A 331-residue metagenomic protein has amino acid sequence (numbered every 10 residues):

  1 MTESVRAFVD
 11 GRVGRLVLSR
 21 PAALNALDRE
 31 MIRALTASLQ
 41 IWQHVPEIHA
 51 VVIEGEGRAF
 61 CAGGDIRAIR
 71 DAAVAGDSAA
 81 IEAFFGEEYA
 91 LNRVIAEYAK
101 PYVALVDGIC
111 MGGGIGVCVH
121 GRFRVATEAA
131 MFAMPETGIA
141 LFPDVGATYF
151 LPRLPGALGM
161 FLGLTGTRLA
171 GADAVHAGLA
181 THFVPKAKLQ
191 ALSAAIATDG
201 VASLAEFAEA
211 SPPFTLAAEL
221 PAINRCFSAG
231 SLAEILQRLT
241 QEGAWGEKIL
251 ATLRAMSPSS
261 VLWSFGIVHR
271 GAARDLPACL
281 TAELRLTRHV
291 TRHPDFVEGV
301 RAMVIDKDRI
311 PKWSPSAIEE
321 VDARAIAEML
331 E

Functional and structural regions predicted by a protein language model:
M1-E54, R93: Conserved CoA-thioester-binding segment of acyl-CoA-metabolizing enzymes
L16, I53, D65, V117-C118 (+3 more regions): Hydrophobic/aromatic residues within transmembrane alpha-helices of multi-pass small-molecule transporters
G55-A90, A140, A317: Glycine- (often His-adjacent) and acidic-residue-rich active-site loop that binds/positions the CoA thioester
I95-I139, F161-L162, G166-G171: Glycine-rich beta-to-alpha active-site loop
G121-D144, G178-L192: Gly/Pro- and small hydrophobic-enriched strand-loop and loop-to-helix capping segments that sit at the rims
P152-T198: Loop-centered beta-sheet repeat module
L179-M256: Amphipathic alpha-helical blocks and their helix-capping loop/short-beta junctions
L239-A244, L253, S257-E331: Long, low-complexity C-terminal extensions of enzymes
